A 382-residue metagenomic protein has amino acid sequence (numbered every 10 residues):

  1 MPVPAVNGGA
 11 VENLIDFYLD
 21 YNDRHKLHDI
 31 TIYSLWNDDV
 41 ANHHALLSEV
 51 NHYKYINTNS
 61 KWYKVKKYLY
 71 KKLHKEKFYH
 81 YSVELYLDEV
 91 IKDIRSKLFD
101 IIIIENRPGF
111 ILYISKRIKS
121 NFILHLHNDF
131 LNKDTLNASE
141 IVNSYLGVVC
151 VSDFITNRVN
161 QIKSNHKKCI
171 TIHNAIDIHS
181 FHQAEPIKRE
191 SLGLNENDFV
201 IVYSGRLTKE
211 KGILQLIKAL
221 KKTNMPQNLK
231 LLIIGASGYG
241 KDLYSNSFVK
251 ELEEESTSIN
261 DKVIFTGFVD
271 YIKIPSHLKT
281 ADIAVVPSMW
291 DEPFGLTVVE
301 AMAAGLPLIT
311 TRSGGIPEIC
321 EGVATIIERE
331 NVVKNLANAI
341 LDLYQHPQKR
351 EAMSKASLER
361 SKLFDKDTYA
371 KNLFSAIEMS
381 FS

Functional and structural regions predicted by a protein language model:
K116, S245-I272: Nucleotide-activated donor-binding/catalytic signature segment of Leloir-type glycosyltransferases, i.e., the conserved
D134-N137, N157-N160, I176-S191: Acidic anion/phosphate-binding donor-loop and adjacent secondary structure in glycosyltransferase catalytic cores
V149, N195-K211, I217-L220, L232-I234: Conserved donor-binding/catalytic core segment of Leloir-type glycosyltransferases
K230-E251: Glycosyltransferase donor-sugar binding loop
F268, H277-A281: Short alpha-helical donor nucleotide-sugar binding micro-motif in glycosyltransferases
P307-T310: Short hydrophobic beta-strand element within catalytic cores of glycosyltransferases and related nucleotide-activated
G322-K334, D342-P347: Conserved acidic donor-binding segment of nucleotide-sugar-dependent glycosyltransferases
N335, D342, K349-L363, S375: A short, well-ordered alpha-helix in the C-terminal region of glycosyltransferases
